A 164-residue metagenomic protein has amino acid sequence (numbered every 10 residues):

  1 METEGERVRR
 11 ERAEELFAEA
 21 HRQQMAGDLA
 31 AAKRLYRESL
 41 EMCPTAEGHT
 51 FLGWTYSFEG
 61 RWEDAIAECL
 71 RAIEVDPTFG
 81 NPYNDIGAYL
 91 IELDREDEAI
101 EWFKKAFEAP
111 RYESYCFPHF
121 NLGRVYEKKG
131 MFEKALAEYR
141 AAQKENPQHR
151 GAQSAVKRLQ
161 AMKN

Functional and structural regions predicted by a protein language model:
R9-E47, F51, F58: Alpha-helical segment of the N-proximal tetratricopeptide repeat
R12, T45-A46, F79, Y115 (+1 more regions): Residue-level recognition of tetratricopeptide repeat
M25-L35, E59-R71, L93-E108, K129-A141 (+1 more regions): Structural signature of tandem alpha-helical TPR/SEL1-like repeats, specifically the intra-repeat loop/turn
E41-M42, V75, A109-R111, E145: Structural marker of alpha-solenoid helical repeat scaffolds
G48-H49, P82, C116-P118, A152: TPR alpha-solenoid repeat register
